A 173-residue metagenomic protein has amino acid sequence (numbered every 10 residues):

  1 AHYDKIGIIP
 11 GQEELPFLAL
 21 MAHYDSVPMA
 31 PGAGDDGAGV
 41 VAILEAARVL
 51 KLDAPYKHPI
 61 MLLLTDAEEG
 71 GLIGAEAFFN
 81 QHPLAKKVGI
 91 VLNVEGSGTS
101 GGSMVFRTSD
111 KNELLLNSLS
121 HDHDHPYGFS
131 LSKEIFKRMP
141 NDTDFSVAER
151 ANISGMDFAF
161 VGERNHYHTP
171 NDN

Functional and structural regions predicted by a protein language model:
A1-N173: Soluble extramembrane regions of membrane proteins in the secretory/endomembrane system
